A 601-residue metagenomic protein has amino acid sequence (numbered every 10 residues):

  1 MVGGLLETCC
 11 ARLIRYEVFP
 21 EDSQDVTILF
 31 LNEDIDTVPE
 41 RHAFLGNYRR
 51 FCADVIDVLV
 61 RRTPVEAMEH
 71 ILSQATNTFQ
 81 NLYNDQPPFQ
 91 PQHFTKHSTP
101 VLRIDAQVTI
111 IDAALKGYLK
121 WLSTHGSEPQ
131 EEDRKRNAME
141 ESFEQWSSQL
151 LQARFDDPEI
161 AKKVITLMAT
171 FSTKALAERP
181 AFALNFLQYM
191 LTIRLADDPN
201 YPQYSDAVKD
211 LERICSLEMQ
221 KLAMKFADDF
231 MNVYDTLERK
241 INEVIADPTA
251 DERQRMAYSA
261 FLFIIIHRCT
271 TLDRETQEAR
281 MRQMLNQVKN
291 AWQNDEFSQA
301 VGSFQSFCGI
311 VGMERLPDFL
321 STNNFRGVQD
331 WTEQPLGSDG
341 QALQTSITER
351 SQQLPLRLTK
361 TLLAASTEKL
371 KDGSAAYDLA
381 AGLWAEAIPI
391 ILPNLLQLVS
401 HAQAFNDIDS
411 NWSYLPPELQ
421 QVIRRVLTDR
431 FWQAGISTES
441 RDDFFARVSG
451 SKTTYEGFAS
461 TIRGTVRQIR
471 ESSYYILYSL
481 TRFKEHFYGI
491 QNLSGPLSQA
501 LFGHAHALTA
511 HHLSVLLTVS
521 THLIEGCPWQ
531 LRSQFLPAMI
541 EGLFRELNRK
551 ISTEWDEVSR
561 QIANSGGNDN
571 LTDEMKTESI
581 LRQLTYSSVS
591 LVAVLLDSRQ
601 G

Functional and structural regions predicted by a protein language model:
M1-G601: Karyopherin-beta/Importin-beta family HEAT-repeat alpha-solenoid scaffold
